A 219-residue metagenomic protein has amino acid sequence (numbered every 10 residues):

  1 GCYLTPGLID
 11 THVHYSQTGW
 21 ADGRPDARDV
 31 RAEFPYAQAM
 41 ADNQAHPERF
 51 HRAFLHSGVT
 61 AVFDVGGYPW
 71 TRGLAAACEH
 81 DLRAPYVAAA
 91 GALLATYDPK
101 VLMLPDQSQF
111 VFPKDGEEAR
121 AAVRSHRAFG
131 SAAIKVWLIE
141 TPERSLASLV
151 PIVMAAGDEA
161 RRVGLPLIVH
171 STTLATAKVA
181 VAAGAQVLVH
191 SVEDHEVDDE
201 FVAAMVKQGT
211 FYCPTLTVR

Functional and structural regions predicted by a protein language model:
Y3-C78, A182-A183: Metal-associated gating/positioning segment near the N- to mid-region
G7-V13, V62-D64, V87-G91, I134-V136 (+3 more regions): Hydrophobic faces of well-ordered beta-strands that scaffold small-molecule active sites in alpha/beta enzyme cores
Q17-N43, G91, A95-S108, Q208-R219: Active-site gating loops and adjacent loop-to-helix segments of metal-dependent hydrolytic enzymes
N43-A53, F110-R127, S171-K178: Short, acidic/polar
V59-A61, L82-V87, G130-A132, R161-L165 (+2 more regions): Short, well-ordered coil/turn segments that N-cap beta-strands
D64-S108, P113-E118: Mid-domain alpha/beta scaffold segments of enzyme catalytic cores
Y97, W137-R219: Active-site core of metal-dependent hydrolases
V101-D158: Active-site gating/metal-coordination segments in enzymes
